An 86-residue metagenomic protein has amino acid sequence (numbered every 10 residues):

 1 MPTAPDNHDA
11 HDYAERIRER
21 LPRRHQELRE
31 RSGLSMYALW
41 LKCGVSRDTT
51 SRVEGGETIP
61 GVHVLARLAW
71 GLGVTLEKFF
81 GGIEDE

Functional and structural regions predicted by a protein language model:
P2-R31: A short, Lys/Arg-rich alpha-helix, primarily the initiator
R23, R47, V62-L65: Short alpha-helical elements of helix-turn-helix
R23-K42, R67: Short basic helix-loop element that most often maps to the first helix and adjoining turn of HTH DNA-binding modules
H25, L39-W40, T50-V53, F79: Conserved hydrophobic/aromatic packing and binding residues within compact polymer-binding modules
C43-P60: Recognition helix of helix-turn-helix/homeodomain-like DNA-binding domains that insert into the DNA major groove
H63-K78: DNA major-groove recognition helix of helix-turn-helix/homeodomain DNA-binding modules
K78-E86: Short amphipathic recognition helices of helix-turn-helix/homeodomain-type DNA-binding modules
